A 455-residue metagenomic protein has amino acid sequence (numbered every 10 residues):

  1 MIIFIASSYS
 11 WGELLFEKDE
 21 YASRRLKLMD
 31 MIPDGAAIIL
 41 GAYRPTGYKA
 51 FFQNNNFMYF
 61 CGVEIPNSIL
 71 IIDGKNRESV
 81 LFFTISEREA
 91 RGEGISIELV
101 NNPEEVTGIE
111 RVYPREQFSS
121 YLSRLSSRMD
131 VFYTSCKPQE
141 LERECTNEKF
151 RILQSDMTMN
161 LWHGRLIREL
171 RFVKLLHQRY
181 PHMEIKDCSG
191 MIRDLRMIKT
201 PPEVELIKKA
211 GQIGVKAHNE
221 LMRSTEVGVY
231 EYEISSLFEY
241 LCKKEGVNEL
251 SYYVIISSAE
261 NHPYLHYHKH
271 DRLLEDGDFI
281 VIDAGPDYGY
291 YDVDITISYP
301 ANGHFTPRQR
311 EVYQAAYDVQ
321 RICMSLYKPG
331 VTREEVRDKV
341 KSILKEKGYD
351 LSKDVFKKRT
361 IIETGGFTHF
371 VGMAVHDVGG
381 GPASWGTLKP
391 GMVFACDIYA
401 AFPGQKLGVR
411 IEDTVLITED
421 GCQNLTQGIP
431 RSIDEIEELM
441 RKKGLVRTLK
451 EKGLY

Functional and structural regions predicted by a protein language model:
I5-S7: N-terminal signal peptide c-region/cleavage motif recognized by signal peptidases
Y9-Y455: Active-site neighborhoods and metal-handling regions in enzymes and metal-associated proteins
